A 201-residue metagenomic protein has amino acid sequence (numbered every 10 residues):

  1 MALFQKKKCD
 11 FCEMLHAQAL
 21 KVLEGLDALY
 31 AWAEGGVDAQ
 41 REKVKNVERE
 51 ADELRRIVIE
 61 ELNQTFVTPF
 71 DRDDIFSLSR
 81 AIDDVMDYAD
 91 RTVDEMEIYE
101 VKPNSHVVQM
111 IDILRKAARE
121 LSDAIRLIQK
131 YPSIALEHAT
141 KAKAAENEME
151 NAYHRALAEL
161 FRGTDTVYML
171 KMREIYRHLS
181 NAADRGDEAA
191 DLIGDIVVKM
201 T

Functional and structural regions predicted by a protein language model:
M1-T201: Cytosolic, long alpha-helical scaffolding segments
